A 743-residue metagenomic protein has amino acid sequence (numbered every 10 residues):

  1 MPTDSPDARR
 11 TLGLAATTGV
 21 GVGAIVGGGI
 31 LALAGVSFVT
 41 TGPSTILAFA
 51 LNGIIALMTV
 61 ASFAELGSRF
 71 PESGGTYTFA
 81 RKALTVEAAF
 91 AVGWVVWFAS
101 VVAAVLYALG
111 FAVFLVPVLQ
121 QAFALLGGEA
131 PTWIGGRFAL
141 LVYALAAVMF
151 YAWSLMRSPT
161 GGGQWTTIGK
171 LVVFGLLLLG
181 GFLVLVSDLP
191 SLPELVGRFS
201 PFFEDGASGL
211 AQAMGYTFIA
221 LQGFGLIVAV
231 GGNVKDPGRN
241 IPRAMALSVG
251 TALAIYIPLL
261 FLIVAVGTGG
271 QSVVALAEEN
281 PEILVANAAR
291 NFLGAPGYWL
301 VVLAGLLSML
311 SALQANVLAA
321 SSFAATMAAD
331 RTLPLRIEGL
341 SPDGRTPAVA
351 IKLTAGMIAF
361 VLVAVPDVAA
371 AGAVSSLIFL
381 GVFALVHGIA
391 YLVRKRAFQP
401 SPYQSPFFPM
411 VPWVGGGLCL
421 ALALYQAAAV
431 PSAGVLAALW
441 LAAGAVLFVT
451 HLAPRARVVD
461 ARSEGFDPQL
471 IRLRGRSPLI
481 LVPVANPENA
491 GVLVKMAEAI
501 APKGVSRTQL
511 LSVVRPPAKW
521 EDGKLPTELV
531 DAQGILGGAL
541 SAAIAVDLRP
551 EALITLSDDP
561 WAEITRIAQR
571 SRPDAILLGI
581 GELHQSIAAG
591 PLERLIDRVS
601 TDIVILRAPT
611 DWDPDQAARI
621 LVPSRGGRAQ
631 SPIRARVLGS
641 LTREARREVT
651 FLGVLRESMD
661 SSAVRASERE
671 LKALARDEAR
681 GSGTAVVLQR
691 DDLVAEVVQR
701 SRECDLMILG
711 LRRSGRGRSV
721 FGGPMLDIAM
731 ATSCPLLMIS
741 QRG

Functional and structural regions predicted by a protein language model:
M1-L33, V39-T41, L57-A61, S73 (+1 more regions): Membrane-interface "cap" regions at the ends of multi-pass membrane proteins
P2-A8, T45-I46, A50, L125-A139 (+2 more regions): Helix-loop-helix junctions that connect adjacent transmembrane segments in multi-pass membrane transporters
T40, A48, L57-V148, G305-T326 (+1 more regions): Hydrophobic transmembrane alpha-helices that form the core helical bundles of multi-pass secondary transporters
T78-F79, T85, P117-A122, S200 (+2 more regions): TM-loop-TM module centered on a large, flexible mid-protein loop between adjacent transmembrane helices in multi-pass
V113-Q120, L171-F199, F261-G269, F383-F398 (+2 more regions): Hydrophobic alpha-helical segments and their helix-loop junctions in multi-pass secondary transporters
G136-A139, I337-T346, F383-V430: C-terminal membrane-solvent junction of multi-pass transporters and transport-like membrane proteins
G136-P190, M245-V249, G372-L385, V411-V414 (+1 more regions): Membrane-interface loop-to-helix entry segments
F182-V186, L447-V492, E498-A499, Q509 (+7 more regions): Intrinsically disordered or low-complexity boundary/linker segments at protein termini and domain junctions
